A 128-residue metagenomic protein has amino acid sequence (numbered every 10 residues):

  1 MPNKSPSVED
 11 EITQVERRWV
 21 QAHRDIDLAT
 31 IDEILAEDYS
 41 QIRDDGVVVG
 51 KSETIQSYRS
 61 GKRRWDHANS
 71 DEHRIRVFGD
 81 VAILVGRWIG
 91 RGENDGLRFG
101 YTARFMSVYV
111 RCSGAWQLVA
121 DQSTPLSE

Functional and structural regions predicted by a protein language model:
P2-E128: A beta-strand edge to alpha-helix "cap/lid" segment located at domain peripheries
